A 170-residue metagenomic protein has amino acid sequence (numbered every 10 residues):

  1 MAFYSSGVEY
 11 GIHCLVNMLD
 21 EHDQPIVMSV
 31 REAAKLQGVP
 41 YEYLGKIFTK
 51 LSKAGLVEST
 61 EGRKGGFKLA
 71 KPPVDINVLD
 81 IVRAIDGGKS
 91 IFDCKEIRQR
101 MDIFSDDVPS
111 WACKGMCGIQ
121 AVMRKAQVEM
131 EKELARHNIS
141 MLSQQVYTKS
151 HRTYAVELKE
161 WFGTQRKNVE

Functional and structural regions predicted by a protein language model:
M1-L15: Short alpha-helical segments that sit at the start of domains
C14-E21, A84: Short amphipathic alpha-helical elements of helix-turn-helix/winged-helix folds
M28-G38: A short alpha-helical element within helix-turn-helix/winged-helix DNA-binding domains across DNA-binding proteins
K35, S52-K53: Alpha-helical residues within the helix-turn-helix
E42: Key DNA-contact positions within bacterial/archaeal DNA-binding proteins
F48-T49: Short, hydrophobic-biased segments on the C-terminal half of alpha helices that form "recognition helices"
G55-K64, K68-A70: Beta-hairpin "wing" of winged helix-turn-helix
P72-E170: Non-DNA-binding regulatory cores of transcription-related proteins, predominantly C-terminal effector-binding
